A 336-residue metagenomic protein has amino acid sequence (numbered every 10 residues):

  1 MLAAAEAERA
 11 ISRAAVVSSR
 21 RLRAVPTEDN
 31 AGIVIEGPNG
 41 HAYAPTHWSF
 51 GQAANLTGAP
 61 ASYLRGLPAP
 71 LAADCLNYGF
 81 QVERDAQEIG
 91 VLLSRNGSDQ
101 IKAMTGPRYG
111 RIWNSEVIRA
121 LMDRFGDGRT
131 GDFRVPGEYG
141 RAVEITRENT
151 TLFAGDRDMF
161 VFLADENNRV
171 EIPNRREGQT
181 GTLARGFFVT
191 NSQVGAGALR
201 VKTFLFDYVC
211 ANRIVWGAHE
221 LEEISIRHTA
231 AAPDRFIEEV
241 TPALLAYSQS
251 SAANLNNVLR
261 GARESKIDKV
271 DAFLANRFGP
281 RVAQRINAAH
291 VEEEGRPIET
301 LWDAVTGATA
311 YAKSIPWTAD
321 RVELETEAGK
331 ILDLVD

Functional and structural regions predicted by a protein language model:
M1-A120, R141: Feature for intrinsically disordered/low-complexity regulatory segments and propeptides
R111-D336: Intrinsic disorder/low-complexity polar-acidic segments
